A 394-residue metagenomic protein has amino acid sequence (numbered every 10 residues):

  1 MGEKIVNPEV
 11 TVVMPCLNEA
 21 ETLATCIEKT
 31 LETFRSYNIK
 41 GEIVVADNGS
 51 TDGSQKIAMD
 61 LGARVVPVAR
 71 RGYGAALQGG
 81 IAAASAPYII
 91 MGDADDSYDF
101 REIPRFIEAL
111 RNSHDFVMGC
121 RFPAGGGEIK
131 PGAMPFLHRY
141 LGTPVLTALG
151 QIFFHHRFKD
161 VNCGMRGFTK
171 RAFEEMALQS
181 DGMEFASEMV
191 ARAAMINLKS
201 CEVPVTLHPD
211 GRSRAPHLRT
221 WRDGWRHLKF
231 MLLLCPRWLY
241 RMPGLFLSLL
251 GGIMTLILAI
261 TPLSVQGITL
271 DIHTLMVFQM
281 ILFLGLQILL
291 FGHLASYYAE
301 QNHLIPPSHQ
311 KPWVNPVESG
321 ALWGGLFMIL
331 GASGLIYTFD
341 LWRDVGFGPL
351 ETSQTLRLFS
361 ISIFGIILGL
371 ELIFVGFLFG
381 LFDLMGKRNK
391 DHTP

Functional and structural regions predicted by a protein language model:
M1-E32, I39: N-proximal low-complexity "stem/linker" segments adjacent to membrane-targeting elements
M1-N7, H155, L178-P394: Hydrophobic helical membrane-anchoring modules
V12, T30, G80, D95 (+7 more regions): Residue-level signature of catalytic and energy-coupling elements of molecular machines, predominantly ATP/GTP-dependent
E19-T22, S50, Y73, D99: Donor nucleotide-sugar binding loop of glycosyltransferases
Y37-V44, Q55-A83: Conserved donor nucleotide-binding strand/loop of the catalytic core
D47-Q55, D96: A conserved acidic beta->alpha catalytic loop
V68-A83, Y88, F100-M183, D210-F230: Acceptor/aglycone-binding surface of glycosyltransferases and processive sugar-polymer synthases
